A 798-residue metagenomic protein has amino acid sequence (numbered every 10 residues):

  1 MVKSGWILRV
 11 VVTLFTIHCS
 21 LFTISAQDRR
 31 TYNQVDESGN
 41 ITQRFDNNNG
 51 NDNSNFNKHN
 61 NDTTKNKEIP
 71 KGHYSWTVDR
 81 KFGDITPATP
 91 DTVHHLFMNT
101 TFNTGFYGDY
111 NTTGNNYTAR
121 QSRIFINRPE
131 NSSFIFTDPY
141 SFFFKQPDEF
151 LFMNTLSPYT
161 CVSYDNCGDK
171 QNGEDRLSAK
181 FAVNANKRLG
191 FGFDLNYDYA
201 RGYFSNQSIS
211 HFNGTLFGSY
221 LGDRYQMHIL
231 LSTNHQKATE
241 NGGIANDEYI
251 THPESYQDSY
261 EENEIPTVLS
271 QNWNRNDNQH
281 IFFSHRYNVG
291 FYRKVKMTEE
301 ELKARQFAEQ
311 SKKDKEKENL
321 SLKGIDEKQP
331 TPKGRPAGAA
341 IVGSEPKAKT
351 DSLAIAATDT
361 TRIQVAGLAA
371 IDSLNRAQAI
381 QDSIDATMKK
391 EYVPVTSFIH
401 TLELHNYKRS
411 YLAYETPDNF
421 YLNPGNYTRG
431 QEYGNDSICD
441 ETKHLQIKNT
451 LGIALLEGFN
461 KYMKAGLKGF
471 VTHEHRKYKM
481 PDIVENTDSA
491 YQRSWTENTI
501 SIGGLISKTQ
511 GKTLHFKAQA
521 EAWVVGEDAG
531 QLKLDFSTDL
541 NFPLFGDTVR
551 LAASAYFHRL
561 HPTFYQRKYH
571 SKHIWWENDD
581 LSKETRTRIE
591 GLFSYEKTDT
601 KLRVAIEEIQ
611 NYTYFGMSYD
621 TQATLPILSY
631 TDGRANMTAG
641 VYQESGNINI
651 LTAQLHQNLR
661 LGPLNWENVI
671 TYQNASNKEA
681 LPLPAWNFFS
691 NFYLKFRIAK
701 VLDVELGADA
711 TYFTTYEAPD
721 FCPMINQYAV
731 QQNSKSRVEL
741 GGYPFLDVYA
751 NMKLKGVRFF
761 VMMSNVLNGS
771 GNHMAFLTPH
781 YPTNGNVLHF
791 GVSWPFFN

Functional and structural regions predicted by a protein language model:
M1-Y32, A750, V757, M762 (+2 more regions): Bacterial Sec-dependent N-terminal signal peptides
G5, V11, T31-Y32, D46 (+4 more regions): Small/flexible residues
L14, L21, R44, N55 (+2 more regions): Intrinsic disorder/low-structure terminal segments
L21, N196-D198, I670-N674: Generic short beta-strand segments
Q27-F282, R286-L353, T360-I363, S373 (+4 more regions): Membrane-proximal, glycine/serine-rich, low-complexity loop/turn segments characteristic of large bacterial
S157, L231-S232, I265-K317, D359-T360 (+1 more regions): Exposed, low-structure sequence patches enriched in small/polar residues
